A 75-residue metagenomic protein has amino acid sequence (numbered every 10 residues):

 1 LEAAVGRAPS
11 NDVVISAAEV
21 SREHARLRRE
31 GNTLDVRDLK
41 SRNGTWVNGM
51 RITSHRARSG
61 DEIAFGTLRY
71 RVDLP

Functional and structural regions predicted by a protein language model:
L1-R69: Forkhead-associated
Y70-P75: Short, Lys/Arg- and Gly-enriched loop/turn segments at beta-strand edges
